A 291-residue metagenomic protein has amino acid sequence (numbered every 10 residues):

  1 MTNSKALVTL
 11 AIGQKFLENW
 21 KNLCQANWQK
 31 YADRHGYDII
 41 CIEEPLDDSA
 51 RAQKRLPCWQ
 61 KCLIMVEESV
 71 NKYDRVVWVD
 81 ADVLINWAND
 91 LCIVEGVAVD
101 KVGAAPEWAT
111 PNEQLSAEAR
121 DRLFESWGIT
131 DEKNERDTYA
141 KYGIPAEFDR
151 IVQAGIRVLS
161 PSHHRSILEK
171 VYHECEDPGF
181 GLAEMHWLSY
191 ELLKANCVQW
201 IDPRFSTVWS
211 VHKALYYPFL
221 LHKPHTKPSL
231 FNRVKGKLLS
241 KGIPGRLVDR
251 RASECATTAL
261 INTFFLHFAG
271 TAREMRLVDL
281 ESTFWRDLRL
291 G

Functional and structural regions predicted by a protein language model:
M1-D74, S162, K194-A195, A272 (+2 more regions): N-terminal anchoring/stem segment of glycosyltransferases
F16-L17, D48-R51, I85-A88, I93-E95 (+4 more regions): Short catalytic/ligand-binding loop motif for oxyanion handling, primarily in non-cytosolic enzymes, centered on
I39-I42, V77-D80, V102-A105, V158 (+1 more regions): A structural signal for short, well-ordered beta-strand segments and their strand-loop junctions that often border
A50-V79, I85-L91, K101-A105, V152 (+2 more regions): A conserved donor-nucleotide-binding helix/loop in the catalytic core of Leloir-type glycosyltransferases
L56-W59, S116-L123, L215-L221: Short, surface-exposed amphipathic charged segments that create phosphate/polyanion-binding patches used for binding
W59, G128-G143: Short acidic (Asp/Glu) patches
I85-D131: Conserved donor-nucleotide/metal-binding helix-loop-beta segment in metal-dependent transferases, i.e., the alpha-helix
D137-R273: Catalytic core and acceptor-binding pocket of nucleotide-sugar-dependent glycosyltransferases
